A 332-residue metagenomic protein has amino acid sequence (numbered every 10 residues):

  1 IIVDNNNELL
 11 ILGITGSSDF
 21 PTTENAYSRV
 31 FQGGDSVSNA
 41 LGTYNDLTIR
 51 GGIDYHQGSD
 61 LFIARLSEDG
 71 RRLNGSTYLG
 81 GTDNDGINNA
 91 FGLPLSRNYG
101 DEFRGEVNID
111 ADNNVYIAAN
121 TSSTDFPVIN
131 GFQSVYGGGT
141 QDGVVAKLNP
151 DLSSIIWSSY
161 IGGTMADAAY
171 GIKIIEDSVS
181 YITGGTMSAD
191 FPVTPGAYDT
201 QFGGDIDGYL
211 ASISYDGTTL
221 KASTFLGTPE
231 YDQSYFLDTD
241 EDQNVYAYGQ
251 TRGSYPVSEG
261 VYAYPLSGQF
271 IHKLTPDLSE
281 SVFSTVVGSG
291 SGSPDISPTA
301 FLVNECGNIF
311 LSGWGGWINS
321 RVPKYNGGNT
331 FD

Functional and structural regions predicted by a protein language model:
I1-D332: A sequence-level/structural motif corresponding to short, flexible coil/turn segments enriched in small polar residues
